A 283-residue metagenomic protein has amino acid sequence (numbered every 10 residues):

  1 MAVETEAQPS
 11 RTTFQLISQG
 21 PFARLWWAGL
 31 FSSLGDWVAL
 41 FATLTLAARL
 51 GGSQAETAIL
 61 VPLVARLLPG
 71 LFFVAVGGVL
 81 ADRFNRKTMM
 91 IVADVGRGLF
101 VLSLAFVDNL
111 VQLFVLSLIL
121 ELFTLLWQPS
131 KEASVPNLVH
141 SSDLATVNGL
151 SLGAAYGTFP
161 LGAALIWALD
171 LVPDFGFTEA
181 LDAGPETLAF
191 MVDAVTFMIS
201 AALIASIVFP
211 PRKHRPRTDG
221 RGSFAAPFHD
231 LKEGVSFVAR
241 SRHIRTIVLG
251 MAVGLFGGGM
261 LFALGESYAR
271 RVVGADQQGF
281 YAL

Functional and structural regions predicted by a protein language model:
M1-L283: Alpha-helical transmembrane-bundle signature of multi-pass membrane transport and export proteins
